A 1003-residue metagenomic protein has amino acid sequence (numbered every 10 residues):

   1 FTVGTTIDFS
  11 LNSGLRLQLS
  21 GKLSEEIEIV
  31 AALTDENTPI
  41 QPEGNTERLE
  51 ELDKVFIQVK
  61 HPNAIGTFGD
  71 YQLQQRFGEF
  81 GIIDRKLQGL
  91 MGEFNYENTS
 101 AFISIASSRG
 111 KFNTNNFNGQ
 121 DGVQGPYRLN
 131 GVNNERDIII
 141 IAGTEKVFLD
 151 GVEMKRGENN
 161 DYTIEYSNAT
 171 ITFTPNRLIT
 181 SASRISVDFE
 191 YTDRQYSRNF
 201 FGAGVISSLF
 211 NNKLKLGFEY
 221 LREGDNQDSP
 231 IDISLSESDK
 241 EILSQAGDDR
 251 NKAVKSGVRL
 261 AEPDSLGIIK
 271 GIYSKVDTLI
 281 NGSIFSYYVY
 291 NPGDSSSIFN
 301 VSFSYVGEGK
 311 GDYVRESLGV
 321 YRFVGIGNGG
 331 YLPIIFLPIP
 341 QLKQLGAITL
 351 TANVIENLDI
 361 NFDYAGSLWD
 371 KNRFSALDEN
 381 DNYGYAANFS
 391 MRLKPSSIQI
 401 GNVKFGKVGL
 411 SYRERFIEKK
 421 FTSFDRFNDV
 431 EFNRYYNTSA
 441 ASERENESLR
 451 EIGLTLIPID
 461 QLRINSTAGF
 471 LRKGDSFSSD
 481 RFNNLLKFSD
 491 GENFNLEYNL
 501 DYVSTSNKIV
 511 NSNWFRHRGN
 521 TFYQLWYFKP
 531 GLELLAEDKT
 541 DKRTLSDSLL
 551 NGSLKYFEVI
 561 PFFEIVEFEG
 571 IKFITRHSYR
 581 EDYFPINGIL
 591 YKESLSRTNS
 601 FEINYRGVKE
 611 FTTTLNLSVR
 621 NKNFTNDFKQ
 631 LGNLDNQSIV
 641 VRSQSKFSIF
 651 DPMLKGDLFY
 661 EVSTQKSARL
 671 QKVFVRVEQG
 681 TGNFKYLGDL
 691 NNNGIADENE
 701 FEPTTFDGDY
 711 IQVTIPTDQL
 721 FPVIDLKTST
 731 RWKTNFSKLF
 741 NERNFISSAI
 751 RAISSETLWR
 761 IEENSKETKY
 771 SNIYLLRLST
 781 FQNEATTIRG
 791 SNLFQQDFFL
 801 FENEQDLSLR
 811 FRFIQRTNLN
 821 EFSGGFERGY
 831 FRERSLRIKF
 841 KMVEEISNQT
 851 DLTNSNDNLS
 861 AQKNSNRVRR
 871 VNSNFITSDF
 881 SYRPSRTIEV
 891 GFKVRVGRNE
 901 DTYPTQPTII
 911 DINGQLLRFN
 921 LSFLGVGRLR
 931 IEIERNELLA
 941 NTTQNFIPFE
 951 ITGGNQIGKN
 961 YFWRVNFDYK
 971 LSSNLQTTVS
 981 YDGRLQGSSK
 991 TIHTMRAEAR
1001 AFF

Functional and structural regions predicted by a protein language model:
F1-F822, F826, V843-D851, S855-D857 (+6 more regions): Surface-exposed, low-hydrophobicity segments enriched in Gly/Pro/acidic/Ser residues that characterize the mature
D137-I138, T902-I909, L939-N960, K990-R996: Outer-membrane beta-barrel domain signature, especially the mid-to-C-terminal portions of large Gram-negative OMP
D547, S779, S823, Q862-N866 (+2 more regions): Flexible, solvent-exposed loop segments that connect beta-strands
I838: Catalytic cores of extracellular degradative/oxidative enzymes
R870: Acidic (E/D-rich), amphipathic helical modules within compact regulatory domains
I910-L924: C-terminal structural cap/anchor segments
